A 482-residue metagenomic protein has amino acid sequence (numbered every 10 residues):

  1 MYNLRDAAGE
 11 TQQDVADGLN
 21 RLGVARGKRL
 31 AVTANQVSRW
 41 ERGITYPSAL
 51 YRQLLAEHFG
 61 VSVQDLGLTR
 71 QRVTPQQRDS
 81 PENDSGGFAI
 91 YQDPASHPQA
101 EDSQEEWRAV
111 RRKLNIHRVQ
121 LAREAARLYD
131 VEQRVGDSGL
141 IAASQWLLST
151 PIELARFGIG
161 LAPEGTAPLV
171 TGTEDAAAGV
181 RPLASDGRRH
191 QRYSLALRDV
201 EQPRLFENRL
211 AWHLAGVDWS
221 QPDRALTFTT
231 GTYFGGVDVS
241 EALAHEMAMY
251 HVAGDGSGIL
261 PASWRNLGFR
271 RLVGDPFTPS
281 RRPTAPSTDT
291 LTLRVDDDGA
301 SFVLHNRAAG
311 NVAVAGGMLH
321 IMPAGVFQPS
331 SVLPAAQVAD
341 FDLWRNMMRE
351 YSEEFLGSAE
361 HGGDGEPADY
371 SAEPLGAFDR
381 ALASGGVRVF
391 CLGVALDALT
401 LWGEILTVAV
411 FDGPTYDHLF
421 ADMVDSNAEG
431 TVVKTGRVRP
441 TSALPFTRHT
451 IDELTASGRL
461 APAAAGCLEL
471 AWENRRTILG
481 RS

Functional and structural regions predicted by a protein language model:
M1-L4, D17-G18, L30-F88: Short amphipathic recognition helices of helix-turn-helix/homeodomain-type DNA-binding modules
Q13-K28: DNA-recognition alpha helix
P81-G87, E366-L396: Extended charged low-complexity segments that act as oligomerization/scaffolding linkers
P81-R294, G299-L319, D452-S482: Alpha-helical and coiled-coil interaction segments, frequently adjacent to or embedded within charge-biased
D298-D364: Conserved Nudix-box catalytic region and its N-terminal flanking loop in Nudix hydrolases and closely related
S358-A372, H418-D422: Short acidic alpha-helical/loop segments enriched in Asp/Glu that coordinate divalent cations
A383-L419: Active-site-adjacent beta-strand/loop module that shapes the phosphate/pyrophosphate-binding cleft
E404-T407, H418-C467, A471: NUDIX/MutT-family hydrolases
